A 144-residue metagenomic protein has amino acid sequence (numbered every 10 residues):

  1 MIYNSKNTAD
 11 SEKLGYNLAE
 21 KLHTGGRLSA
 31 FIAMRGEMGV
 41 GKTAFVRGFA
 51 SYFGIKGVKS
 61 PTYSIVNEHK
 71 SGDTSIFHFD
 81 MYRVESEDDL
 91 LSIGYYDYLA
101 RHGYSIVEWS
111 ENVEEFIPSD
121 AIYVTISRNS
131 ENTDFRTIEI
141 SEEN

Functional and structural regions predicted by a protein language model:
M1-A19: N-terminal pre-Walker A segment at the start of P-loop NTPase domains
K21-L28: Phosphate-binding P-loop
I32-M34: Hydrophobic anchor at the beta1->P-loop junction of P-loop NTPases
G39: Walker A (P-loop) phosphate-binding loop of P-loop NTPases
K42: Conserved lysine of the Walker
I55-K70: Short beta-strand-centered segment that lines the nucleotide-binding/catalytic pocket of NTP-utilizing
S86-D88, Y96-N144: Short phosphate-coordinating micro-motif centered on Lys-Gly-acidic
